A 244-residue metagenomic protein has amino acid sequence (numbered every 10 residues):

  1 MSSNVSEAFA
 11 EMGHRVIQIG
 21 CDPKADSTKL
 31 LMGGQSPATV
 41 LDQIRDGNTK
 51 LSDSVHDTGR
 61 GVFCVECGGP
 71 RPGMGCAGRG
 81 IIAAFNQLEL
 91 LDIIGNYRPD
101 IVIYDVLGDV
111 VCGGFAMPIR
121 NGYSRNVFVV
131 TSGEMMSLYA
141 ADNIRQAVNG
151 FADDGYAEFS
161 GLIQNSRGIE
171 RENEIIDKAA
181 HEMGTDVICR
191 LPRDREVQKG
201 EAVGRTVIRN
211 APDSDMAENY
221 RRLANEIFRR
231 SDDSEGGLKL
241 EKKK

Functional and structural regions predicted by a protein language model:
M1, V5: Hydrophobic positions on the alpha1 helix immediately C-terminal to the Walker A/P-loop
A8-C67: N-terminal phosphate/diphosphate-binding loop that engages ATP/GTP or pyrophosphate donors across diverse enzyme folds
S27, V65, A84, D105 (+3 more regions): Residue-level signature of catalytic and energy-coupling elements of molecular machines, predominantly ATP/GTP-dependent
D42-I44, D186-R193: Beta-strand->loop->alpha-helix junctions that form or flank phosphate-binding loops in nucleotide-handling enzymes
G69-R79, M135-M136: Flexible beta-alpha connector loops of hexameric P-loop NTPases
L90, I94-N96, I101, V106-R190 (+1 more regions): Conserved catalytic-core segment of NTP-binding enzymes
V203-S214: C-terminal boundary of histidine-terminating zinc-finger modules
R222-E226, G236-K244: A short, charged, Gly/Pro-tolerant segment at domain boundaries
